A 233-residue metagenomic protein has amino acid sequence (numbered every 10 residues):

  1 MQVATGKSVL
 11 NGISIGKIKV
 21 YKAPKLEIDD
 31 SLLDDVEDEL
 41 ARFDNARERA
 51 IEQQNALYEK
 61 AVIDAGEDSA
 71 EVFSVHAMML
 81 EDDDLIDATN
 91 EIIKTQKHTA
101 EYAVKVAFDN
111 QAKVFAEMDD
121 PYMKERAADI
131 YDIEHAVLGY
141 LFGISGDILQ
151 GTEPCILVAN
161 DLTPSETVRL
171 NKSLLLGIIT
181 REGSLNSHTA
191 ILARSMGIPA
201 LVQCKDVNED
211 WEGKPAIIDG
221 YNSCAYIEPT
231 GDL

Functional and structural regions predicted by a protein language model:
M1-L233: Non-catalytic, soluble scaffold/interaction modules
